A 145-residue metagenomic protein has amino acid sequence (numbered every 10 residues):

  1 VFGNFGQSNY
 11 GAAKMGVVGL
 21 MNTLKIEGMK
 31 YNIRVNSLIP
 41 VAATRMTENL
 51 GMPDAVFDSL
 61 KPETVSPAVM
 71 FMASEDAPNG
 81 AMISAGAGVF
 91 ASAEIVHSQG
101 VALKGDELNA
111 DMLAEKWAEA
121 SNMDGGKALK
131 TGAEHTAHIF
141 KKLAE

Functional and structural regions predicted by a protein language model:
V1-K30, I39-D58, A87-F90, H97-A102: Catalytic loop of short-chain dehydrogenase/reductase
R34: Residue-level detector of anion-binding/catalytic polar loops
S37, V56-A144: C-terminal helical subdomain
